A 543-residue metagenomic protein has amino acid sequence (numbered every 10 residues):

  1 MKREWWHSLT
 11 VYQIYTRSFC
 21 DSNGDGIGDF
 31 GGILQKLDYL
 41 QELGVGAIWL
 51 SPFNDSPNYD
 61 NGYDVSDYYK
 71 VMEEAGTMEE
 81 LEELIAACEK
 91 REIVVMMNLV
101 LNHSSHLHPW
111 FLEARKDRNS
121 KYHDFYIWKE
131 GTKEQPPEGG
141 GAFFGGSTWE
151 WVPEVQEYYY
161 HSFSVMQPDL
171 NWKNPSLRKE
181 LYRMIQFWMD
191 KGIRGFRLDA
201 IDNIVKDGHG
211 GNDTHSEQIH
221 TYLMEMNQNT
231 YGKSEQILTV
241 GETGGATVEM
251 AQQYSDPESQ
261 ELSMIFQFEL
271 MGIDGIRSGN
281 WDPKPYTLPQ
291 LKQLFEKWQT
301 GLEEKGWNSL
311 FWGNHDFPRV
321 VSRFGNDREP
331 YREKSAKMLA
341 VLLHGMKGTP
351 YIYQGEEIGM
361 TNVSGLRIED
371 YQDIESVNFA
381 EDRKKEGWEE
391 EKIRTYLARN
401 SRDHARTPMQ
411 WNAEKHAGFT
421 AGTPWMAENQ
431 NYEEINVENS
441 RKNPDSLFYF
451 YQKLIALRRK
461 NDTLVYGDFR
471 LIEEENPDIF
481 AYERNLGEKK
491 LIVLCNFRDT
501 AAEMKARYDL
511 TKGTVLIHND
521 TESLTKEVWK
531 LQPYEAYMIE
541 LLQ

Functional and structural regions predicted by a protein language model:
M1-Q543: Active-site and adjacent substrate-binding regions of carbohydrate-active enzymes
